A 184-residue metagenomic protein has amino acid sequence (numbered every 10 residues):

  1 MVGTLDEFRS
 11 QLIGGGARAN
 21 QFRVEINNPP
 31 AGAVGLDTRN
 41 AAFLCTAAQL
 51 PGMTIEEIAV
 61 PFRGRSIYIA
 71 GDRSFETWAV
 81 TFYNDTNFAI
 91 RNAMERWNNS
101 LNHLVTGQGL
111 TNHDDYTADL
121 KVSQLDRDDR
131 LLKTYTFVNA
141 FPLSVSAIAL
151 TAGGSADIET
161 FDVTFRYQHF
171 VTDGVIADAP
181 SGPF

Functional and structural regions predicted by a protein language model:
M1-F184: Glycine-rich, low-complexity intrinsically disordered segments
